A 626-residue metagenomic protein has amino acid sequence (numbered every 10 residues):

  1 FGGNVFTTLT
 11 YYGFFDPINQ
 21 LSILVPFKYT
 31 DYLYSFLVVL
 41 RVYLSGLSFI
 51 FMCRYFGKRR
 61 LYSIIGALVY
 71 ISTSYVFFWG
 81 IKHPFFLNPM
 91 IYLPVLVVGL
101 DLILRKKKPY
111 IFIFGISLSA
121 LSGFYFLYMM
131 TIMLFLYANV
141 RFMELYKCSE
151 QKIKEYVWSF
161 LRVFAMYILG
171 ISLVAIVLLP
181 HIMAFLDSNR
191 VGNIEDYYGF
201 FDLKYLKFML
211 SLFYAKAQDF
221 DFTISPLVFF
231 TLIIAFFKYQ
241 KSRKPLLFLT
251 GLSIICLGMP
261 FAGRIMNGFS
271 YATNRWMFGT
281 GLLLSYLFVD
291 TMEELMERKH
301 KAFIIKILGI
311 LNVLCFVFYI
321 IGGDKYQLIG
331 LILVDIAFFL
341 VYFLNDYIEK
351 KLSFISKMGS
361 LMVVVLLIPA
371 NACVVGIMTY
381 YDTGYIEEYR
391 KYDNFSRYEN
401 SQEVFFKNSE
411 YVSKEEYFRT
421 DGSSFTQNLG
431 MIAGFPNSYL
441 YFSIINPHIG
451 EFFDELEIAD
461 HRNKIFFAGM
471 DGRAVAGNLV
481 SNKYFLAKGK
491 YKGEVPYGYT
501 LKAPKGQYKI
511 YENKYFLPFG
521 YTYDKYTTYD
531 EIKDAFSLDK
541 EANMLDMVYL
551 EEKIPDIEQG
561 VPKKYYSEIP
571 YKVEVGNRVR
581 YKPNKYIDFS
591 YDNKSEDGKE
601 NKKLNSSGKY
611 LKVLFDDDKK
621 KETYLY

Functional and structural regions predicted by a protein language model:
F1-F49, L68-M90, M129, L178 (+5 more regions): Membrane-interface coil-to-helix junctions
G13-P17, F200-K238, M277-G281, L328-F339: Alpha-helical transmembrane segments at the extracellular/periplasmic loop-to-helix junctions of multi-pass membrane
Y43-Y55, R60-L145, F160-I182, D187 (+3 more regions): Membrane-embedded helix bundles of polyisoprenyl
S45-M52, Y92-L104, I132-V140, L232-I233 (+3 more regions): Transmembrane alpha-helical segments
K107, I113, F126, P245-F261 (+1 more regions): Contiguous transmembrane helix-bundle modules in multi-pass membrane proteins
C148, R190-S211, F395-Y398, I532 (+1 more regions): Luminal/periplasmic active-site loops of membrane-embedded glycosylation enzymes
C148-S159, I233-I254: Membrane-interface helix-loop-helix junctions at transmembrane boundaries of multi-pass membrane enzymes, predominantly
K325, S360-Y626: Soluble catalytic regions of membrane-associated enzymes that act on cell-envelope and secretory-pathway components
